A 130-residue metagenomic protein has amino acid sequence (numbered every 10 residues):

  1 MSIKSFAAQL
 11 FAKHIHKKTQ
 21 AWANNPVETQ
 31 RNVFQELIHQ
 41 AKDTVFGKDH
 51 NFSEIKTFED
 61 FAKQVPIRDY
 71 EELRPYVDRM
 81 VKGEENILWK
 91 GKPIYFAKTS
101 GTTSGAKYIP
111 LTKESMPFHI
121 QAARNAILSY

Functional and structural regions predicted by a protein language model:
M1-K98, S104-Y130: Nucleotide 5′-phosphate-binding alpha/beta core
